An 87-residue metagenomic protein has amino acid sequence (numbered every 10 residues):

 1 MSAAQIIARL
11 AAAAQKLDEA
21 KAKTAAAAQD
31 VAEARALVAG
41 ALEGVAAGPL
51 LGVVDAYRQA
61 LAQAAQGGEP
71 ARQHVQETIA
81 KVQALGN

Functional and structural regions predicted by a protein language model:
M1-N87: Amphipathic alpha-helical hairpins/coiled-coils and adjacent low-complexity
